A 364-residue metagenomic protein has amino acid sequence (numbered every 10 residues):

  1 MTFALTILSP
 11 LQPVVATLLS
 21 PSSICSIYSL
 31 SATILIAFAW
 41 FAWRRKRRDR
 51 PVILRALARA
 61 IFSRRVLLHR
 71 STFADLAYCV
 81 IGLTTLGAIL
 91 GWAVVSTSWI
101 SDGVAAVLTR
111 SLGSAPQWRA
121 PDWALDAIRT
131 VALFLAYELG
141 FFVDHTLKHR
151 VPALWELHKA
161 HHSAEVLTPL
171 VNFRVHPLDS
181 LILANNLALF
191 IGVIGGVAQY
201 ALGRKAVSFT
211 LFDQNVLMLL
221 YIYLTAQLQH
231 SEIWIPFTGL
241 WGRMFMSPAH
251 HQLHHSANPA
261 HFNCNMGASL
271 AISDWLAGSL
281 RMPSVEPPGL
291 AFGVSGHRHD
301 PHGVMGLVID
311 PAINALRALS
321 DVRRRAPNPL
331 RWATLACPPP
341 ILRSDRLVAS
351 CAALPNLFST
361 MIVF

Functional and structural regions predicted by a protein language model:
M1-L19: Short, strongly hydrophobic alpha-helical membrane anchors
P13, T17-S22, S63, L67 (+8 more regions): Membrane-helix interfacial "entry" motifs
C25-R110, R129-F141: Specific transmembrane helices
T72-D75, C79, A268-S279, V308-P329: A transmembrane-helix-recognition feature enriched in membrane-embedded lipid enzymes and envelope glyco-/phospholipid
I81-A93, A105, T109-L290: Membrane-embedded catalytic scaffold of the fatty acid hydroxylase/desaturase
F212, P287-R331: A membrane-cytosol interface segment of integral membrane proteins
W332, C337, R343-R346, S350-C351 (+1 more regions): Low-acidity, Ser/Thr- and Arg-rich intrinsically disordered low-complexity segments
